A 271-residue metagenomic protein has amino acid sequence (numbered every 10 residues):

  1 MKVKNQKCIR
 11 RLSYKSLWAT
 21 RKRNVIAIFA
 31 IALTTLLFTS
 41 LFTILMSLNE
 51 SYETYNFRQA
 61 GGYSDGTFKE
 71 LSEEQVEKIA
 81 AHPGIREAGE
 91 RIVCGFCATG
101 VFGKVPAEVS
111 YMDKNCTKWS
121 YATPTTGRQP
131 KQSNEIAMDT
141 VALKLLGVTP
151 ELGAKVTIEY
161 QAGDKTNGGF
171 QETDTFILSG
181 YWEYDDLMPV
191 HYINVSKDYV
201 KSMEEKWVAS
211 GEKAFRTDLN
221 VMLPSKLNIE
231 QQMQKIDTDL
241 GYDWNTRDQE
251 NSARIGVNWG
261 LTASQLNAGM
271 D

Functional and structural regions predicted by a protein language model:
M1-L36: N-terminal Sec/SRP start-transfer signal
K4-L12, T43, T173, Q231: Charged, alpha-helix-enriched surfaces in structured cytosolic catalytic cores of large nucleotide-utilizing machines
T34-L45: Alpha-helical transmembrane segments
M46-N267: Basic-flanked hydrophobic alpha-helices used for secretion and membrane insertion
